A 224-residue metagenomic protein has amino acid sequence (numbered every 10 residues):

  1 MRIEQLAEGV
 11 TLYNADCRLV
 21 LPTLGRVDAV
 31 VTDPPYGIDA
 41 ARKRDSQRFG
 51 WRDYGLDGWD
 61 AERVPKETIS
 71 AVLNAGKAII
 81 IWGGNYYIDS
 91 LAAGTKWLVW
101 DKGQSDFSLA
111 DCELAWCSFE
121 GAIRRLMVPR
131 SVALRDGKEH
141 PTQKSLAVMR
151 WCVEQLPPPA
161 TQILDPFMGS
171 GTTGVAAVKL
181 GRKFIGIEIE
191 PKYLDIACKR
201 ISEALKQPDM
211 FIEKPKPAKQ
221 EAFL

Functional and structural regions predicted by a protein language model:
M1-E154, P158-L164, T172-L224: Class I S-adenosyl-L-methionine-dependent methyltransferase catalytic core
G169: Conserved glycine-rich SAM-binding loop
